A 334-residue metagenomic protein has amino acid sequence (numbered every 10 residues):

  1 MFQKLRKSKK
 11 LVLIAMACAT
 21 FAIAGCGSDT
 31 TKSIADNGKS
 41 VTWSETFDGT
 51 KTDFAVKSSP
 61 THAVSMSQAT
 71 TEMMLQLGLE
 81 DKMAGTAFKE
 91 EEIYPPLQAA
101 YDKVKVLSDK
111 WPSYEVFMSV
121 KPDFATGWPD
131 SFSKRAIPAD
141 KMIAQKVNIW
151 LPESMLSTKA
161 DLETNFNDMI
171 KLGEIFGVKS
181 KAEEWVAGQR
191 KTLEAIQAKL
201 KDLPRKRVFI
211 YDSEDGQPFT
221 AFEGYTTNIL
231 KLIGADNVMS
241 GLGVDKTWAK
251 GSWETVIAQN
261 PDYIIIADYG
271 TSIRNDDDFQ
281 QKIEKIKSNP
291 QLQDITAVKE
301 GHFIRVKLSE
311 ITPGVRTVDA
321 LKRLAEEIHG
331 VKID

Functional and structural regions predicted by a protein language model:
F2-V12, G25-E72, I175-I210, E327-D334: Bacterial Sec-exported substrate-binding components of ABC uptake systems
I14-A22: Bacterial N-terminal signal peptides
T46-K51, V104-E115, G243-G251: Short helix-initiation/N-cap motifs at beta->coil->alpha
H62-V120, F124-D130, V238: A short, structured surface patch at a secondary-structure boundary
S67, P129-D130, S154, Y263 (+1 more regions): Short secondary-structure boundary segments
K89-P96, F219-W248: Alpha-helical, coiled-coil/dimerization segments enriched in small aliphatic residues
S113-G127, S252-A267: Proline-aspartate-enriched helix->loop->beta-strand connector
P138-E214, S240, G301-D334: Extracytoplasmic substrate-binding proteins
